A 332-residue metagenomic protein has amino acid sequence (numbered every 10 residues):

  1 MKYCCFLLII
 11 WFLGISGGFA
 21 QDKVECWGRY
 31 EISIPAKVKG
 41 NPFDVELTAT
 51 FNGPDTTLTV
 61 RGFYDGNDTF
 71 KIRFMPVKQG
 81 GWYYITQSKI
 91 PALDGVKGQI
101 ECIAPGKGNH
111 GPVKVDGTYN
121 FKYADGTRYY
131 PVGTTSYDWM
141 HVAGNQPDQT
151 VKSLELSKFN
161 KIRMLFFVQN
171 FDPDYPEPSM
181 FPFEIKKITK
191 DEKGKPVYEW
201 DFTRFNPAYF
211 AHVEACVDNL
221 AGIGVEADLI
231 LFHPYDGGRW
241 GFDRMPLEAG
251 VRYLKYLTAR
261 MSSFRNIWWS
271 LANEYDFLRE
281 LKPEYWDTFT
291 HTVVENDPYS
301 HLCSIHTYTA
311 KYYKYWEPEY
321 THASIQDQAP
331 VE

Functional and structural regions predicted by a protein language model:
M1-D22: Bacterial Sec-dependent N-terminal signal peptides
F19-A20, P330-E332: Short, intrinsically disordered, charge-balanced linker/junction segments flanking boundaries in proteins
D22-C26, K39-P42: Short, solvent-exposed loop/linker segments at the N-terminal edge of repeated beta-sheet extracellular domains
V24-Y30, G66-D68: Ser/Thr- and Asn-enriched, surface-exposed coil loops between beta-strands
R29, D44-T48, T59: Exposed beta-strand and adjacent loop surfaces of beta-rich binding modules that mediate intermolecular recognition
I32-K39: Short amphipathic, basic-aromatic surface patches that mediate peripheral association with negatively charged
T50-D125, W139-H141: Extended acidic/polar, glycine-enriched regions that form or flank non-catalytic beta-rich accessory modules
H110-V331: Active-site mouth of glycoside hydrolases
